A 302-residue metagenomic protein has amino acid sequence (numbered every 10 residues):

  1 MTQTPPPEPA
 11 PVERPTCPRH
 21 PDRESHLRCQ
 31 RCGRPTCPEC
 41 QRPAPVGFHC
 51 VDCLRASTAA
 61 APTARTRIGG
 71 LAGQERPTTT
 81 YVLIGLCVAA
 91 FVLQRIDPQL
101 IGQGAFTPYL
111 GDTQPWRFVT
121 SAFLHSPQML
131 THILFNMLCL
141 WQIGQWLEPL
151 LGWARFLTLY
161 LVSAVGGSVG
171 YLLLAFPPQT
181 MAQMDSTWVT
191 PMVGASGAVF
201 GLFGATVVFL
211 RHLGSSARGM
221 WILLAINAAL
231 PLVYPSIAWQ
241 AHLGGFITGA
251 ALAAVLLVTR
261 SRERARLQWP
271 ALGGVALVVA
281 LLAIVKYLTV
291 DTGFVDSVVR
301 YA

Functional and structural regions predicted by a protein language model:
M1-L71, L232-A302: C-terminal transmembrane module of polytopic alpha-helical membrane proteins
R76-V193, V233-I237: N-terminal TM1-TM2 helical hairpin plus the immediately adjacent luminal interfacial "cap"
L134-M137, G194-L202, F246-A250: Alpha-helical transmembrane segments of multi-pass membrane proteins
L138-Q142, L202-A205, L223-P231: Hydrophobic, membrane-inserted alpha-helices
C139-V162, L210-L213, A251-L267: Solvent-exposed interhelical
L161-S163, G219-A229, A271-A276: Central hydrophobic cores of alpha-helical transmembrane segments in multi-pass integral membrane proteins
V169-F176, G214, A250, A254: Membrane-embedded alpha-helical segments of multi-pass transporters/permeases
T187-A205, A241: Membrane-interface micro-motifs in multi-pass membrane enzymes
